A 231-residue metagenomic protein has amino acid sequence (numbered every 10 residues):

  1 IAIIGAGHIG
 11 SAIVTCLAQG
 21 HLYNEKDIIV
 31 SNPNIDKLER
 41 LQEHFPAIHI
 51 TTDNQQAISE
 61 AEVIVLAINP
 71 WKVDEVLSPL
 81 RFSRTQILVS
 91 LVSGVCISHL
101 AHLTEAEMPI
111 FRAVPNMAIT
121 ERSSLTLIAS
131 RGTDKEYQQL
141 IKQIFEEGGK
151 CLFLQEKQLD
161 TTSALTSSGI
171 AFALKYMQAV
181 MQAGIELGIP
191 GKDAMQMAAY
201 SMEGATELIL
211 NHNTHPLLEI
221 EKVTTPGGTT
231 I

Functional and structural regions predicted by a protein language model:
I1, L159-A164, P216-E221: Short pre-catalytic strand/loop immediately N-terminal to key active-site residues, enriched for Gly-Thr
I1-F45, H49-T52, Q56, E60 (+2 more regions): NAD(P)+-binding Rossmann beta1-loop-alpha1 motif at the extreme N-terminus of oxidoreductases
I28, L38, A57, V73 (+3 more regions): Small-residue helix-packing motif on alpha-helices
I29, I35, F45, N54-I128: Rossmann-like NAD(P)(H) cofactor-binding subdomain of soluble oxidoreductases
H99-P109, L125-T162, F172-N211: Internal alpha-helical scaffold of NAD(P)-dependent oxidoreductase catalytic cores
A199-I231: NAD(P)-dependent Rossmann-like dehydrogenase/reductase catalytic/cofactor-binding core
